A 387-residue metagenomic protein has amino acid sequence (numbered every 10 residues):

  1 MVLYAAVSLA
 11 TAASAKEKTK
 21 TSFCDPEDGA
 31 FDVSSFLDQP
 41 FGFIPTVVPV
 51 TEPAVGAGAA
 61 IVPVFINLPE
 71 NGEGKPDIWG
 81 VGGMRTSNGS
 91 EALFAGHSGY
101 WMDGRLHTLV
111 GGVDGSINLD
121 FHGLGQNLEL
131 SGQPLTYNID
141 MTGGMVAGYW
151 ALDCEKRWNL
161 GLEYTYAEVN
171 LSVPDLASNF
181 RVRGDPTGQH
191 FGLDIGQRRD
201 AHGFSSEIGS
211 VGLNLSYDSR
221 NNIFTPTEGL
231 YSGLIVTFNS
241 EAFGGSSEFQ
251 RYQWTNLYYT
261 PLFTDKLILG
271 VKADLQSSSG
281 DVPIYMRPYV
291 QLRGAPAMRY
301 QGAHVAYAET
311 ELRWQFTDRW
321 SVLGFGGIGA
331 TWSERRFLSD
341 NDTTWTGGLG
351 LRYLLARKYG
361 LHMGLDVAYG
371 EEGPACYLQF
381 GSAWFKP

Functional and structural regions predicted by a protein language model:
M1-G29, K386-P387: Cleavable N-terminal export/targeting peptides
A30-F36, V64-N71, G96-D103, A147-C154 (+7 more regions): Outer-membrane beta-barrel proteins
S35-P45, T51-E207, G302, L361-G364 (+1 more regions): Gram-negative/organellar outer-membrane beta-barrel architecture
F43-P45, D77-V81, L106-G111, W158-L162 (+10 more regions): Transmembrane beta-strands of outer-membrane beta-barrel proteins
G188-Q189, D194-F204, I208-E334, A383: C-terminal outer-membrane beta-barrel translocator/porin domains of Gram-negative envelope proteins and their
E309-E311, F337, T346-R352: Short glycine-rich, acidic/polar surface loops and turns
S333-E334, S339-D342, Y353-L355: C-terminal soluble interaction/assembly domains
G347-K358, A368: Internal helix-turn-beta structural module
